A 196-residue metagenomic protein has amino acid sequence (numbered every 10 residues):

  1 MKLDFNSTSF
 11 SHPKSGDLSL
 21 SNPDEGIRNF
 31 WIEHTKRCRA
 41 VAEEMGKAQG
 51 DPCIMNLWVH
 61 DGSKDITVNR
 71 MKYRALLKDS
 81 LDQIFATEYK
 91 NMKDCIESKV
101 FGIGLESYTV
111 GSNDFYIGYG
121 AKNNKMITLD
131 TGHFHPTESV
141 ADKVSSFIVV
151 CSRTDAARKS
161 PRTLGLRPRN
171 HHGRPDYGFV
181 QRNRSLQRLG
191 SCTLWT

Functional and structural regions predicted by a protein language model:
M1-I127: Active-site acidic/histidine proton-transfer and metal-coordination neighborhood in alpha/beta enzyme cores
N69-T196: Active-site capping/gating regions of soluble enzymes
